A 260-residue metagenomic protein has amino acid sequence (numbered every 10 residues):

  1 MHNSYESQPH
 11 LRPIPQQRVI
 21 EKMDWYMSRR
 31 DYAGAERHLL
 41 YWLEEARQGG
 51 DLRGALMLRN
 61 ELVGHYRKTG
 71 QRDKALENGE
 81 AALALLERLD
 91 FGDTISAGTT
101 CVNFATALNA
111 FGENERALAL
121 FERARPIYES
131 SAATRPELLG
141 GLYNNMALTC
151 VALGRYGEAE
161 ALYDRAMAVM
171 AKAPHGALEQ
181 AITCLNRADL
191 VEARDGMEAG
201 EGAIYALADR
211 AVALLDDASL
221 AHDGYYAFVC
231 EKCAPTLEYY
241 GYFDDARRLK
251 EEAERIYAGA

Functional and structural regions predicted by a protein language model:
M1-N60, H65, T69, G259-A260: Flexible inter-repeat linkers and adjacent short helices within tandem amphipathic alpha-helical repeat scaffolds
P9-H10, Q48-D51, R88-G92, S130-T134 (+3 more regions): Short coil/turn linkers that connect adjacent helices within long alpha-helical scaffolds, especially alpha-solenoid
P15, A35, Q48, G54-A55 (+9 more regions): Residues that mark the junctions of alpha-helical repeat units in TPR/alpha-solenoid scaffolds
Q17-R30, G54-K68, I95-A110, E137-A152 (+2 more regions): Conserved alpha-helical positions within TPR/SEL1-like repeat arrays
L43-E45, A81-R88, E122-S130, D164-K172 (+2 more regions): Amphipathic alpha-helical segments of tetratricopeptide repeats
D90, A132, P174, A188 (+4 more regions): Short coil/turn linking the two alpha-helices of tandem helical-hairpin repeats
